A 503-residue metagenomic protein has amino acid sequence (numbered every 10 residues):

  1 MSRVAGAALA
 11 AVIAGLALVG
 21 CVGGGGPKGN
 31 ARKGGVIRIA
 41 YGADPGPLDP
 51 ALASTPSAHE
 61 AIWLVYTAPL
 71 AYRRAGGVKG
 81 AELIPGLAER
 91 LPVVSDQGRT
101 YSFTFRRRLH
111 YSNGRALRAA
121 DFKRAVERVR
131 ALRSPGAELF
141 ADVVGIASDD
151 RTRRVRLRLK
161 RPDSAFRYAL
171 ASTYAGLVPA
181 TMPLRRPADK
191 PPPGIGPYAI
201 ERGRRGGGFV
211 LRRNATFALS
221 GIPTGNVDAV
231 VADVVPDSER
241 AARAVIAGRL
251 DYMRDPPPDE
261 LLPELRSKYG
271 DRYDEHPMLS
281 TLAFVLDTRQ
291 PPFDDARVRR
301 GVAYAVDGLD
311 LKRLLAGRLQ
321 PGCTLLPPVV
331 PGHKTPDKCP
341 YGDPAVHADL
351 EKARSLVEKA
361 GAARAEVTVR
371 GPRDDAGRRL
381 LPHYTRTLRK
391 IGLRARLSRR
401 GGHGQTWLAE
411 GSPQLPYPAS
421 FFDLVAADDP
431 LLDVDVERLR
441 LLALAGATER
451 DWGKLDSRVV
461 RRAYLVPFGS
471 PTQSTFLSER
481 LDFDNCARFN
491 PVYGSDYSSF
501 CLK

Functional and structural regions predicted by a protein language model:
A40-D96, E127, P191-G194: N-terminal lobe/hinge region of extracytoplasmic solute-binding protein
A75-V78, A165, L170-G225, A229: Gly/Pro-rich hinge or "lid" segments in bacterial periplasmic/extracellular proteins
T104, A137-M182, E201-R204: Surface-exposed binding/hinge segments that line and control ligand-binding clefts or catalytic entry sites
T216-P263: Ligand-site clamp/hinge motif
R289, F293-G332, L380, D456-Y464: Periplasmic-binding protein-like
G317-K359, D374-R379: Structural transition elements
R399-G446, A487: Acidic-aromatic pocket-rim loops
L477-K503: Long beta-strand-rich cores associated with HINT superfamily self-processing modules
